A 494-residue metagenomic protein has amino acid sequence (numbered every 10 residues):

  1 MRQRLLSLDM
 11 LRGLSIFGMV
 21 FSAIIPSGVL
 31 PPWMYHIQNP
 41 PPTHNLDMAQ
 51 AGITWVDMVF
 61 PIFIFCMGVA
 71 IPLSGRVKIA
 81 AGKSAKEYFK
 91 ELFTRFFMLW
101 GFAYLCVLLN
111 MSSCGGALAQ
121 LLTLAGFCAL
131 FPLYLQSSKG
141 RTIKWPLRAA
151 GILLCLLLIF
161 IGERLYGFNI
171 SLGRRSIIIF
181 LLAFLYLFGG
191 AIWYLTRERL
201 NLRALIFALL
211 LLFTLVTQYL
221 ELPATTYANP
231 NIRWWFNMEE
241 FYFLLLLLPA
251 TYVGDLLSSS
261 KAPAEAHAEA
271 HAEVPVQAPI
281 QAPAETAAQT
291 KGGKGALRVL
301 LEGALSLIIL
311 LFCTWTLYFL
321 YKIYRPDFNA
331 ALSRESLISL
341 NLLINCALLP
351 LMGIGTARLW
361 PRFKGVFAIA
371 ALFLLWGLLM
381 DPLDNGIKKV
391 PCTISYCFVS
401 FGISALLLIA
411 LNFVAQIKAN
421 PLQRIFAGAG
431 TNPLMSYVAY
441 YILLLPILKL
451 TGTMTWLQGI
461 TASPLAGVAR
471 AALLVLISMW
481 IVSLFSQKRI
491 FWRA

Functional and structural regions predicted by a protein language model:
M1-H267, E285-A494: Alpha-helical transmembrane segments and their immediate juxtamembrane cytosolic regions
A266-T286: Long, intrinsically disordered low-complexity tandem-repeat segments
